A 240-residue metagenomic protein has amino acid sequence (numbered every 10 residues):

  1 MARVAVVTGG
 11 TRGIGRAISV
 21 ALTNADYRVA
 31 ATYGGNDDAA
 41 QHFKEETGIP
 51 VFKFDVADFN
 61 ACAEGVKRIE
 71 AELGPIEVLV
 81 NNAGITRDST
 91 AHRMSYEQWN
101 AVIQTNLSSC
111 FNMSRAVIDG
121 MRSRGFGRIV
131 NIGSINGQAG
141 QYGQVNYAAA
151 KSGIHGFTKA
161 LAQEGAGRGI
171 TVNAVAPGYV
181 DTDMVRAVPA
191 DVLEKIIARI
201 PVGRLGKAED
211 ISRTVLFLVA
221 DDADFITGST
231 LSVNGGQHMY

Functional and structural regions predicted by a protein language model:
T11-R12: Conserved glycine-rich cofactor-binding loop
F54-E64, Y96, E209-D210: The beta1-alpha1 cofactor-binding region of Rossmann-like NAD(H)/NADP(H)-dependent oxidoreductases
T90-A91, S95-I103, V185, I196: Substrate-binding pocket helix/loop in short-chain dehydrogenase/reductase
S114, A150, T158: Active-site helix of classical SDR
D119, Q163-E164, D224: Alpha-helical segment proximal to the catalytic Tyr-Lys
S134: Residue(s) in the substrate-gating loop at a strand-loop-helix junction that position the organic substrate next
A166, T171, I226-G228, N234: Short, small/polar-rich loop/turn modules that mediate ligand/substrate recognition or access, typified
